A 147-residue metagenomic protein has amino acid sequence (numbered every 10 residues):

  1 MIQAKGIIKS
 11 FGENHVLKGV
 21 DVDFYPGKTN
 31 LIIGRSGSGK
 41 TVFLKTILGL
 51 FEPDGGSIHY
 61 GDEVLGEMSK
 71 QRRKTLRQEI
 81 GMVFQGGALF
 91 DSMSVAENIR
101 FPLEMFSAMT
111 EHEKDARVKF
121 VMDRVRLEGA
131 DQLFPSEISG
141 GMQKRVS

Functional and structural regions predicted by a protein language model:
I2, L17-G19, R77: Conserved structural motif at the start of ABC-family nucleotide-binding domains
L31, V146-S147: ABC ATPase nucleotide-binding domain "signature" region
I33-R35: The feature captures the beta-strand-to-loop junction immediately N-terminal to the Walker
L48: Helix-to-loop junction immediately C-terminal to a conserved catalytic motif
G56-G66, L76: Conserved ABC transporter NBD signature motif
V64, E111-A130: Conserved ABC ATPase "signature" region
S92-F101: Short coil-to-helix segment of the ABC ATPase nucleotide-binding domain corresponding to the Q-loop/switch region
F134-I138, M142: Conserved ABC ATPase signature
